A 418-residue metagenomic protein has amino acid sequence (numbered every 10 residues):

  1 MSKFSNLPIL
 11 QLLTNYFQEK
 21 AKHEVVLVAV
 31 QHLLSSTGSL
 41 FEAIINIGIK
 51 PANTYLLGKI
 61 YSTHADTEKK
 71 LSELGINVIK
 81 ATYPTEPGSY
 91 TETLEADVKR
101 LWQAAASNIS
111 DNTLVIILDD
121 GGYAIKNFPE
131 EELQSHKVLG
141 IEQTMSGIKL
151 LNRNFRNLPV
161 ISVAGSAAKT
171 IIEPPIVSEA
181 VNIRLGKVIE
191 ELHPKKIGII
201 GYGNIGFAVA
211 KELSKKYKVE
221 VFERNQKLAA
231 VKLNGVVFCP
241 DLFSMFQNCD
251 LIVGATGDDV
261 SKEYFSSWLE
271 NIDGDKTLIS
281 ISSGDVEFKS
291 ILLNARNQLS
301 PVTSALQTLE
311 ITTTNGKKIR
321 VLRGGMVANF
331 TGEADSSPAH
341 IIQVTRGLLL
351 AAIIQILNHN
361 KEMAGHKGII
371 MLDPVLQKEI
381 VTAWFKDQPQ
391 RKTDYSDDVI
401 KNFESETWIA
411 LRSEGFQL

Functional and structural regions predicted by a protein language model:
M1-K22, L56-T63, E68-P194: Glycine/serine-rich phosphate-binding loop and adjoining beta1-alpha1 elements at the start of nucleotide-handling
M1-L10, V30-L34, P159-L192, S283-G284 (+1 more regions): Adenosine-phosphate binding glycine-rich loop
L12, Q18-K22, I45-N46, A105-D111 (+3 more regions): Rossmann-fold NAD(P) dinucleotide-binding segment
H23-T37, L185, E190-S214: Glycine-rich adenosine-cofactor-binding loop
Q31-I49: Histidine-anchored nucleotide/phosphate-binding helix
N53-D66, I171, K215-N234: NAD(P)-binding Rossmann-fold cofactor-contacting core
I116-G121, L133-M145, D258, S266-I311 (+2 more regions): ADP-ribose/adenylate-binding Rossmann-like module
N234-C249: Short acidic low-complexity segments
